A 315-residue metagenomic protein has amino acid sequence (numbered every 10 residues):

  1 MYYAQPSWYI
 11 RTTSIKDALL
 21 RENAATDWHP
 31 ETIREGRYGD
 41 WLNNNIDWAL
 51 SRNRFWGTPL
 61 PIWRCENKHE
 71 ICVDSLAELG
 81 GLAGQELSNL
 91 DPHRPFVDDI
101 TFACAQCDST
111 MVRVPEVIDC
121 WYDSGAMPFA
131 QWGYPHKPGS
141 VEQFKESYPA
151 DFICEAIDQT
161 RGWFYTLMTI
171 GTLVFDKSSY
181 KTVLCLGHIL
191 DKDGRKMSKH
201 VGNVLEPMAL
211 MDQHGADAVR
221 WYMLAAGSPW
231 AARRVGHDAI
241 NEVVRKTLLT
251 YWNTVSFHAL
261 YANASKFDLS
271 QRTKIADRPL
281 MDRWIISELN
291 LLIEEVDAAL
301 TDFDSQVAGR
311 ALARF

Functional and structural regions predicted by a protein language model:
M1-A264, I285-F315: Structured secondary-structure scaffolds
Q271-T273, E288: Generic long, charged, amphipathic alpha-helical segments
